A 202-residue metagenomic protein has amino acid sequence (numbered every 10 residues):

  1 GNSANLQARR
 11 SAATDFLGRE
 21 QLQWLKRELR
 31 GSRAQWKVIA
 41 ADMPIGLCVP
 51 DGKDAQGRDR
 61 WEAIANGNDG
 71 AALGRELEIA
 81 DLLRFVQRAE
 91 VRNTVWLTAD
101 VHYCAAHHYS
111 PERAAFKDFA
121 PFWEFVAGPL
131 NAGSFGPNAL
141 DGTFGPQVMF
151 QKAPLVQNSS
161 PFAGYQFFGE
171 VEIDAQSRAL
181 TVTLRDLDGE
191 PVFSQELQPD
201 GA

Functional and structural regions predicted by a protein language model:
G1-A202: Long, structured stretches of catalytic cores involved in phosphate-ester chemistry, encompassing
